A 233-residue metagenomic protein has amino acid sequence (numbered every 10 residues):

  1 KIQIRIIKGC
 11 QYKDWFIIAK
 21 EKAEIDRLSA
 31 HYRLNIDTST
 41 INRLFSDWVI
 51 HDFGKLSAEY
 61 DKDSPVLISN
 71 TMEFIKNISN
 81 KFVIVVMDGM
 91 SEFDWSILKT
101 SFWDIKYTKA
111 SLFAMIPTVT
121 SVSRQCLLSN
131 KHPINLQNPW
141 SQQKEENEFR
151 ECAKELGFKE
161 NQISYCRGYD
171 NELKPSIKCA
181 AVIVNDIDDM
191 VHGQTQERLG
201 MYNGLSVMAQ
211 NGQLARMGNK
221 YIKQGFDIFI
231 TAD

Functional and structural regions predicted by a protein language model:
K1-V83, G89-A232: …; additionally, a secondary subgroup of soluble metalloenzymes is captured
